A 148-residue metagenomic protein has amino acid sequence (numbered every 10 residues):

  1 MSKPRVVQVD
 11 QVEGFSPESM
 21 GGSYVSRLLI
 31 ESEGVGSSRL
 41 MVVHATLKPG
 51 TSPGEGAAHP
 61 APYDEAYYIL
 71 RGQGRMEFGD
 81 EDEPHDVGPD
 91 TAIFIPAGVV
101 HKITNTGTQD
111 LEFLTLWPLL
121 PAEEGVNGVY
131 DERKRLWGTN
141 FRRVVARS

Functional and structural regions predicted by a protein language model:
M1-M41, P49, G128-S148: A short, N-terminal "cap"/entry segment at the start of jelly-roll beta-barrel domains of the cupin/DSBH fold
V35, E81, T108-Q109: Short strand-connecting beta-turns/loops that link adjacent beta-strands
V35-S38, L47-P53, Q73-R75, A122-E123: Short, charged/polar surface micro-motifs in flexible loops or helix N-caps
V43-T46, T91, H101: Hydrophobic/aromatic beta-strand elements that line small-molecule binding cavities or substrate pockets in beta-rich
H44, F78-D80, N105, T115: Residue-level recognition of conserved beta-strand positions in structured domain cores
S52, P60-P89, V99: A short beta-strand-loop-beta hairpin characteristic of the jelly-roll/cupin
P89, A97-E123: Ligand-binding loop in jelly-roll beta-barrel domains
